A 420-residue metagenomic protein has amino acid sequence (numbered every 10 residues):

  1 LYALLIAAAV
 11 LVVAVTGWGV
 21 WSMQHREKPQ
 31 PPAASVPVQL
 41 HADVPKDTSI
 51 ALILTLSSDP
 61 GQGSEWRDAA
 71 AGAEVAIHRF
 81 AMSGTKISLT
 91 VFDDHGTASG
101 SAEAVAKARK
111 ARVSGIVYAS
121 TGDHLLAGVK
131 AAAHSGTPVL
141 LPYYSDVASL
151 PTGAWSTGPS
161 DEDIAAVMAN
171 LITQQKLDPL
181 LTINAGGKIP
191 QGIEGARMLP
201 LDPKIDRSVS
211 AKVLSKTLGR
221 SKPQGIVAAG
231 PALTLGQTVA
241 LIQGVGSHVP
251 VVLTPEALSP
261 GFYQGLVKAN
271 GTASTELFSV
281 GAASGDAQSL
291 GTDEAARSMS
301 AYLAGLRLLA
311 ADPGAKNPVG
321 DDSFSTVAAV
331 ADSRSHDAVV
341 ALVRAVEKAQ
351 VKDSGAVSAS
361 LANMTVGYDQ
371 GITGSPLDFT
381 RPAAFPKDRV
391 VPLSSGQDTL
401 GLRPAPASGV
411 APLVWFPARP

Functional and structural regions predicted by a protein language model:
L1-P420: Extracytosolic ligand-binding ectodomains
